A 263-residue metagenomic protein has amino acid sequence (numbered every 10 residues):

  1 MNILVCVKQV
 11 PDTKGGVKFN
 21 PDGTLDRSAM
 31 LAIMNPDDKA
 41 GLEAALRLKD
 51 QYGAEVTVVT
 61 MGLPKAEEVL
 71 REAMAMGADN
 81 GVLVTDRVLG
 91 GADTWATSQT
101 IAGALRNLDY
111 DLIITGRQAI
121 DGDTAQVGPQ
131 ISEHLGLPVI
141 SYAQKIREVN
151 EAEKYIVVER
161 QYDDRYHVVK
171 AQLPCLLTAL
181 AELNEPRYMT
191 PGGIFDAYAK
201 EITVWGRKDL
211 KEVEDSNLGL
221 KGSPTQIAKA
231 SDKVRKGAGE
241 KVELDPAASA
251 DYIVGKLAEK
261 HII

Functional and structural regions predicted by a protein language model:
M1-I263: N-terminal glycine-rich FAD/FM-binding segment characteristic of electron-transfer flavoproteins
